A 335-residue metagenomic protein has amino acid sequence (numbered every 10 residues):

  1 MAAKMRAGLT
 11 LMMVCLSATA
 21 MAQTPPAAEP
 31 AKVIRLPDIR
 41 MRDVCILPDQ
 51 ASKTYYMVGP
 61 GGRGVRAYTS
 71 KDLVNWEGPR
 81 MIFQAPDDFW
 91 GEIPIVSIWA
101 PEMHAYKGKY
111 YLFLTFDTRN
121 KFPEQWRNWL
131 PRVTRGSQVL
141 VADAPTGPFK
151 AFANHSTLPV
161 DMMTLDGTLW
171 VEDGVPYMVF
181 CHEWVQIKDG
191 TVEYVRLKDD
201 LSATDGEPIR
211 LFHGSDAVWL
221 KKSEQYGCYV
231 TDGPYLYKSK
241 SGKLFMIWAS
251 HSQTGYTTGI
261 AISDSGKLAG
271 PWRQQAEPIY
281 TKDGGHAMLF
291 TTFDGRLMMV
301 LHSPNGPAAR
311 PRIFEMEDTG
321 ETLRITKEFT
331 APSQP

Functional and structural regions predicted by a protein language model:
M1-L9: Bacterial N-terminal signal peptides that target proteins for export
G8-T19: Bacterial N-terminal signal peptides
Q23-P335: Carbohydrate-active catalytic/glycan-binding domains of CAZyme proteins, especially the secreted or lumenal ectodomains
